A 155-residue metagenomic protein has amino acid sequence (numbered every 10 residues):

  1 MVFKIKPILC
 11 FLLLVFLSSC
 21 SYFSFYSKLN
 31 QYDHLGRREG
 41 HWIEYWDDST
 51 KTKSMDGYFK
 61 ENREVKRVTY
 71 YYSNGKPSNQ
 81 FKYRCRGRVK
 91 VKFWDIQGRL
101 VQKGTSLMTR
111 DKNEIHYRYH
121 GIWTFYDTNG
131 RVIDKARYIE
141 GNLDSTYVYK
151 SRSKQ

Functional and structural regions predicted by a protein language model:
M1-L29: Bacterial Sec-dependent N-terminal signal peptides
S19-Q155: Glycine/tyrosine- and acidic-biased, solvent-exposed loop/turn segments at the edges of beta-strands
